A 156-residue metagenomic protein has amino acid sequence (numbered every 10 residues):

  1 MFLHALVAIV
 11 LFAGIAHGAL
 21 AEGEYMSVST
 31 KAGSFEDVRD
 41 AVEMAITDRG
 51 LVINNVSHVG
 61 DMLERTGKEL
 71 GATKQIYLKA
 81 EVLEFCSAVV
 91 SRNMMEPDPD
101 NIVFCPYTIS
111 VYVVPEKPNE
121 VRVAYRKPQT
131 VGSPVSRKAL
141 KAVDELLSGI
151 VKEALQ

Functional and structural regions predicted by a protein language model:
H4-G14: Bacterial N-terminal signal peptides
G18-G50, S57-G60: Terminal, regulation- and interaction-focused segments at domain boundaries
K31-R39, V56, I76, G132-S136 (+2 more regions): Solvent-exposed, acidic/flexible segments
V42, R49-I53, G67, V151-L155: Sec/Tat-exported extracytoplasmic proteins
R49, K79-E81, C105-Y107, N119-V121: Envelope-exposed proteins and targeting segments
H58-F104: Compact, glycine-rich, soluble single-domain proteins
Y112-N119: A short, structured loop/turn motif at beta-sheet edges
V123-Q156: C-terminal partner/receptor-binding element of secreted or periplasmic proteins
